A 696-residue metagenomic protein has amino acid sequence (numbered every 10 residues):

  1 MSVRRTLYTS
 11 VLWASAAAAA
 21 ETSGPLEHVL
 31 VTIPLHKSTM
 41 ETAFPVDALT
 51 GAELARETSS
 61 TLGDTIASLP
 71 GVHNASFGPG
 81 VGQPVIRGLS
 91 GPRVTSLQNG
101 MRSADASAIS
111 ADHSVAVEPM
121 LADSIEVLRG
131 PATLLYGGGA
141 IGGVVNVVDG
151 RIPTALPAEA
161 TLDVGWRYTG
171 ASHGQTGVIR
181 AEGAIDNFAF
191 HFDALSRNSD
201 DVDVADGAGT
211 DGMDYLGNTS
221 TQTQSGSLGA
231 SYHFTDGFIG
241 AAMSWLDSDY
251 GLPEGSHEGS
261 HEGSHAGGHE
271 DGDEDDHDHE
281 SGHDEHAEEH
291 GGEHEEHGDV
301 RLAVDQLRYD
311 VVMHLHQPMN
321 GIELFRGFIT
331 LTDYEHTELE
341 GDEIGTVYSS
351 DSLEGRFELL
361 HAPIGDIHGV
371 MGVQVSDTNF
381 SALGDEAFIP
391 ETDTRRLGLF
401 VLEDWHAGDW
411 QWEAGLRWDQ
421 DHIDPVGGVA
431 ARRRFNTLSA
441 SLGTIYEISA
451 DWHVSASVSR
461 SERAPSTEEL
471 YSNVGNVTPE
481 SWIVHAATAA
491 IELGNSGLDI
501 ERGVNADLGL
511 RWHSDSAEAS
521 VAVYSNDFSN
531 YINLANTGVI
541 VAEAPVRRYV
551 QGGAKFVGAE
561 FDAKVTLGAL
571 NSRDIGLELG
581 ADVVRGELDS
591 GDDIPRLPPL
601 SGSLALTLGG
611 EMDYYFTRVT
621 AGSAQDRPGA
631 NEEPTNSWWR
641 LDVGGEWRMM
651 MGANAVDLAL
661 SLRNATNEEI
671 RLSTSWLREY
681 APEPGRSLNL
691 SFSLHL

Functional and structural regions predicted by a protein language model:
P25-E57, Q83, G91: N-terminal periplasmic "start-of-domain" segments of outer-membrane beta-barrel proteins
G63-D105: Extracytoplasmic beta-strand/coil segments of soluble accessory domains associated with Gram-negative outer-membrane
R102-R129: Short acidic/polar hinge/loop motifs at secondary-structure boundaries that mediate gating or recognition
E159-D163, T169, T176-L302, N530 (+1 more regions): Periplasmic-side early beta-strands and strand-to-turn transitions of outer-membrane beta-barrels
A205, R460-R463, S529, W647-L696: C-terminal beta-signal and adjacent terminal beta-strands/loops of Gram-negative outer-membrane beta-barrel proteins
H233, F238-L246, A303-S449, H453 (+4 more regions): Face-selective signature of the C-terminal outer-membrane beta-barrel domain
H290, E296-V311, P318, S441 (+8 more regions): Outer-membrane beta-barrel signature, preferentially recognizing the C-terminal barrel domain of Gram-negative
I367-G369, W410, E518-F528, P545-P628 (+2 more regions): Gram-negative outer-membrane beta-barrel transporters
